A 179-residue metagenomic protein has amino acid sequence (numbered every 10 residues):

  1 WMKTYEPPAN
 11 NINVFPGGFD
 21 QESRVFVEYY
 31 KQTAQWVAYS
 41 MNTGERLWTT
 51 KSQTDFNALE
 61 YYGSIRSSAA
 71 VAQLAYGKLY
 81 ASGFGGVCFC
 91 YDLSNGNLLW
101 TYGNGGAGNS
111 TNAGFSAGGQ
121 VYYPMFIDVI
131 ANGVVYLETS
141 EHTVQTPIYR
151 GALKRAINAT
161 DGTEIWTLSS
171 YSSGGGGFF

Functional and structural regions predicted by a protein language model:
W1-F179: Secretory-pathway ectodomains
